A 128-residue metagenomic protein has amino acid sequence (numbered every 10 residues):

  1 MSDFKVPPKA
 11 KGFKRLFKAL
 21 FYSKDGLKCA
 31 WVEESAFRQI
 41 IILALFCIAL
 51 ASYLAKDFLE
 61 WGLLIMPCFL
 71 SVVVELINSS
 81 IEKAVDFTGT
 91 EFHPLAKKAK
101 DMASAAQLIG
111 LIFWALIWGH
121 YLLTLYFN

Functional and structural regions predicted by a protein language model:
M1-S80, T88, F92-P94, S104-N128: Hydrophobic alpha-helical transmembrane segments
A99: Short basic (Lys/Arg) and small-residue
